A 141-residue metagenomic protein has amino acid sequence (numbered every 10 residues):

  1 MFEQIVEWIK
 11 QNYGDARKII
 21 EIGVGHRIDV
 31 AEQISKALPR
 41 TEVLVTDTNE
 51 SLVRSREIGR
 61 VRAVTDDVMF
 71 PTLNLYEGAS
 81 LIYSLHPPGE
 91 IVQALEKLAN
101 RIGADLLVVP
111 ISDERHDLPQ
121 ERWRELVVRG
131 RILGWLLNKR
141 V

Functional and structural regions predicted by a protein language model:
M1-R17: S-adenosyl-L-methionine
D15-R27: Conserved class I S-adenosyl-L-methionine
H26-R40: Conserved SAM-binding loop of SAM-dependent methyltransferases across substrates and taxa, primarily the Class I
L44-T46, E114-V141: Active-site capping/gating segments
I58-F70: Conserved SAM-binding strand-loop segment of SAM-dependent methyltransferases
F70-E77: Short conserved loop adjoining the S-adenosyl-L-methionine
A79-Q93: A short SAM/SAH-binding and catalytic strip from SAM-dependent methyltransferases
G103-D117: Conserved beta-strand signature within the Rossmann-like core of class I S-adenosyl-L-methionine
